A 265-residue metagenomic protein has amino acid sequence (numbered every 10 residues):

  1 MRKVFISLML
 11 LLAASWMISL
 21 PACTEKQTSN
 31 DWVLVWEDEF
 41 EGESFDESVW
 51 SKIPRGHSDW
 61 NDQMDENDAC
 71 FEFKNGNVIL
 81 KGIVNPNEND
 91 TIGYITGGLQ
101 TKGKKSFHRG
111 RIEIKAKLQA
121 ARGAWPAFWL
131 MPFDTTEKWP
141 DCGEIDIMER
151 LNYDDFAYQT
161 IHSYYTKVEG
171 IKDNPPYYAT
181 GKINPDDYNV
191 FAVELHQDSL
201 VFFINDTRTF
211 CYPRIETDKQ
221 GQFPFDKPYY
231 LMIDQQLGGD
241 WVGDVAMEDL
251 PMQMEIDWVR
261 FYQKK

Functional and structural regions predicted by a protein language model:
M1-S29: Bacterial Sec-dependent N-terminal signal peptides
T24-K265: GH16 jelly-roll
